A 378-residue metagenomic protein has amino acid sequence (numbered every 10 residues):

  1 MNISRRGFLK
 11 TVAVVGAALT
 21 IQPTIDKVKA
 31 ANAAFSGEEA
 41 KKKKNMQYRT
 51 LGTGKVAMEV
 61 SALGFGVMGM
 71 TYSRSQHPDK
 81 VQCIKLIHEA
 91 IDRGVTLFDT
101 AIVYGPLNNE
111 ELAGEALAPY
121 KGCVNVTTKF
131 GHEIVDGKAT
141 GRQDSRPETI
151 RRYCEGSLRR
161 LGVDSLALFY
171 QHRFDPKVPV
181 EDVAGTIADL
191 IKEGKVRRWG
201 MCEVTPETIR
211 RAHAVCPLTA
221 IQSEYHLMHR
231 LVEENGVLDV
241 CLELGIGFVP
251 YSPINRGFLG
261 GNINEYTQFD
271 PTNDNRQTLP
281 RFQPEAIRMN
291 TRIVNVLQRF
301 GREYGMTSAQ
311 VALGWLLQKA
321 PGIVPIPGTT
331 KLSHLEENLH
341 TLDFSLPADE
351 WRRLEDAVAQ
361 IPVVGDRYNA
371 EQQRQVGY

Functional and structural regions predicted by a protein language model:
N2-N125: N-terminal binding-site loop/beta-alpha segment at the start of enzyme catalytic domains that lines or forms
A62-G64, L97, C123-T127, S165-L168 (+4 more regions): Structural preference for beta-strand elements that scaffold enzyme active sites
F65, T100, L168-Q171, M201 (+2 more regions): Conserved beta-strand positions
G69-R74, E133-A139: A short acidic, helix-capping loop that chelates divalent metal ions and anchors anionic groups
H77-A90, R146-R159, I209: Short, acidic/polar
P78-Q82, L112, G141-T149, D175-D182 (+1 more regions): Alpha-helix N-cap and loop-to-helix initiation/capping positions
R159-P176: Active-site groove signature of glycoside hydrolases
P176, V180-A357, I361, Q373-Y378: Beta/alpha (TIM)-barrel catalytic core signal, keyed to glycine-rich beta->alpha loops juxtaposed to Asp/Glu that bind
